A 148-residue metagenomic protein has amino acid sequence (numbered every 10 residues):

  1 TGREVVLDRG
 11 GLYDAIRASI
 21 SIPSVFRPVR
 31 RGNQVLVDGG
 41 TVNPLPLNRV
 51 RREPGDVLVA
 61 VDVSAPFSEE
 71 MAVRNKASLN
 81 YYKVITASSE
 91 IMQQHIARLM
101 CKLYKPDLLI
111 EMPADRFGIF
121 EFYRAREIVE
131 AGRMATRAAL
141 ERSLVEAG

Functional and structural regions predicted by a protein language model:
T1-G148: Patatin-like phospholipase
